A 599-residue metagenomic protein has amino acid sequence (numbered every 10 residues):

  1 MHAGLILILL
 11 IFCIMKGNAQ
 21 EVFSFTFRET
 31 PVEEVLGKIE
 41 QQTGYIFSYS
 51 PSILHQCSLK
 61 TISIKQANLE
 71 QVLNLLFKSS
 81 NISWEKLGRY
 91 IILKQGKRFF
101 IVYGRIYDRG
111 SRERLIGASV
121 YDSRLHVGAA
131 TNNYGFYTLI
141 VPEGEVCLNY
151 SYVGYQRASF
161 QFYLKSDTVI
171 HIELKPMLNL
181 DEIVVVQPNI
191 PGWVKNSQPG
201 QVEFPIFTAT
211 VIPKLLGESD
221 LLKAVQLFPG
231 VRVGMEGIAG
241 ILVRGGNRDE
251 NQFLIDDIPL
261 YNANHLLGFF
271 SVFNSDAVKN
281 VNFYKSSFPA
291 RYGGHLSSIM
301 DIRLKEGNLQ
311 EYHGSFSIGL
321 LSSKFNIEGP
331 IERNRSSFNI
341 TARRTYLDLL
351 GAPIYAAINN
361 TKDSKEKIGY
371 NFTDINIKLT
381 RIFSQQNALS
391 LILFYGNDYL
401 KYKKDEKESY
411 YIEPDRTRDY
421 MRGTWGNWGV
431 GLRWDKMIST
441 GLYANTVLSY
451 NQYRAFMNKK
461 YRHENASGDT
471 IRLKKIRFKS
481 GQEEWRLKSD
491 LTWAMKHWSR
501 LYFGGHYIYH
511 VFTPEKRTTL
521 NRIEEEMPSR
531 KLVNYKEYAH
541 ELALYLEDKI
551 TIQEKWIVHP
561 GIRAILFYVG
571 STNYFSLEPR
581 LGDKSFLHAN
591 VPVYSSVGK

Functional and structural regions predicted by a protein language model:
L36, E40-T43, S80, K86-S123 (+4 more regions): Short, acidic, small-residue-rich periplasmic hinge/interaction motif at the N-terminus of Gram-negative outer-membrane
F77, A130, G154-Q156, I190-P191 (+3 more regions): Periplasmic N-terminal accessory/gating domains of Gram-negative outer-membrane beta-barrel systems
V102, A239, L296-S298, Y312-G314 (+8 more regions): Hydrophobic, lipid-facing positions within transmembrane beta-strands of outer-membrane proteins
L125-F136: Short, acidic Ser/Thr/Gly-rich low-complexity loop/linker segments typical of extracellular and cell-surface proteins
I170-I172, L227-F228, V272-E311, K324 (+1 more regions): A beta-strand signature from Gram-negative outer-membrane beta-barrel systems, especially the internal plug domain
S287, L304-E306, L320-S322, I331-R333 (+6 more regions): Transmembrane beta-strands of outer-membrane beta-barrel pores
L309-Q310, E332-R422: Periplasmic-side early beta-strands and strand-to-turn transitions of outer-membrane beta-barrels
T380-Y399, M421-T572: Face-selective signature of the C-terminal outer-membrane beta-barrel domain
